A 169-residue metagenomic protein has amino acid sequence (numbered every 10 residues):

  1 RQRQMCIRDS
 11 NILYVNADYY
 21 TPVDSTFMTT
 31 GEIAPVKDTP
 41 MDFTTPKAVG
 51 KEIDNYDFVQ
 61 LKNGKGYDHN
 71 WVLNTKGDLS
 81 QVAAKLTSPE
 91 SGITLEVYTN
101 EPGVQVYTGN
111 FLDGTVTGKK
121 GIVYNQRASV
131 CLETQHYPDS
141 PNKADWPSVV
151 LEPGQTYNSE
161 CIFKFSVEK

Functional and structural regions predicted by a protein language model:
Q2-I7: Short, small-residue-biased leader/transition segments that mark boundaries at the very start of proteins
R8-G64, D68, V72: A conserved active-site cap/scaffold subdomain adjacent to cofactor or substrate pockets
F43-K169: Active-site pocket scaffolds in enzymes
